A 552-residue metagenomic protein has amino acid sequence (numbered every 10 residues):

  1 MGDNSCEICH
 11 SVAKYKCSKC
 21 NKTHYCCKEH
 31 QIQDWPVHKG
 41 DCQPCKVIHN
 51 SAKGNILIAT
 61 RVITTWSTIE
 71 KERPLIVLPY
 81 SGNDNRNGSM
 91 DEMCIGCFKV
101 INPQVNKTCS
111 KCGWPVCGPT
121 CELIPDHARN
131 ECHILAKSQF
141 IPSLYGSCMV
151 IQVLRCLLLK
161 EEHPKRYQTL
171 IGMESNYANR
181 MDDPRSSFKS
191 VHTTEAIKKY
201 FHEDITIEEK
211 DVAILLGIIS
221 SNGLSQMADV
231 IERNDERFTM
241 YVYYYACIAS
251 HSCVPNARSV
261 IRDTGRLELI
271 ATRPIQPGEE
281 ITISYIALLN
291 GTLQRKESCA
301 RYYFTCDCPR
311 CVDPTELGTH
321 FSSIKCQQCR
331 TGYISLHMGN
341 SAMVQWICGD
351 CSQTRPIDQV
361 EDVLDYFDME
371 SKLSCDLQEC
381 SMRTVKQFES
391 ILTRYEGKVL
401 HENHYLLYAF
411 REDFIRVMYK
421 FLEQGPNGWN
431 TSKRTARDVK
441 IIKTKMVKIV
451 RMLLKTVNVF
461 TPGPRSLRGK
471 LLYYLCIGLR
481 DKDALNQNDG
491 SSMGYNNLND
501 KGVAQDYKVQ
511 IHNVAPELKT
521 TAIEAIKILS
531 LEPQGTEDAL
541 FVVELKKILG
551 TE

Functional and structural regions predicted by a protein language model:
S11, P44, I58, P79-C156 (+1 more regions): C-terminal SET catalytic tail plus cysteine-rich post-SET Zn-binding segment of SAM-dependent SET-domain
N21-K39, W114-E131: Cys/His-coordinated zinc-finger cores
M93-C94, F98, I134-G265: Catalytic cores of histone-lysine modification enzymes
D362-E379, E389-S390, H404-T431, S466-N486 (+1 more regions): Amphipathic alpha-helical repeat scaffolds of TPR domains
L377-I391, D438-M452, V514-T520: Helix-turn-helix repeat elements of alpha-solenoid scaffolds
S381-V385, E396-R411, P426, A436-T444 (+2 more regions): Helix N-cap/loop-to-helix boundary motif
K420-V447, L485-P516: Acidic, serine/threonine/proline-rich low-complexity intrinsically disordered regions
I526-E552: Eukaryote-biased recognition of C-terminal alpha-helical segments
